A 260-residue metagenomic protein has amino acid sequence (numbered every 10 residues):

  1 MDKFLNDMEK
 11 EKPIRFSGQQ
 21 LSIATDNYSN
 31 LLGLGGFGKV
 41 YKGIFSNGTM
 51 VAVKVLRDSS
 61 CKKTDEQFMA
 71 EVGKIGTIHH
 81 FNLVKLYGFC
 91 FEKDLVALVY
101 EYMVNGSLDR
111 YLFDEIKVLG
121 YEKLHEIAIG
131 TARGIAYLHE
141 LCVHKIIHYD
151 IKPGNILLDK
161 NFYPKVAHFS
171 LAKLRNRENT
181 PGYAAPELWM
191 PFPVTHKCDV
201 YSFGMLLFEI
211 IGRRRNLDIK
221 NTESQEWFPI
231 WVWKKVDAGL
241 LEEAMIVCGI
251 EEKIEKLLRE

Functional and structural regions predicted by a protein language model:
M1-E260: Conserved eukaryotic protein kinase-like
